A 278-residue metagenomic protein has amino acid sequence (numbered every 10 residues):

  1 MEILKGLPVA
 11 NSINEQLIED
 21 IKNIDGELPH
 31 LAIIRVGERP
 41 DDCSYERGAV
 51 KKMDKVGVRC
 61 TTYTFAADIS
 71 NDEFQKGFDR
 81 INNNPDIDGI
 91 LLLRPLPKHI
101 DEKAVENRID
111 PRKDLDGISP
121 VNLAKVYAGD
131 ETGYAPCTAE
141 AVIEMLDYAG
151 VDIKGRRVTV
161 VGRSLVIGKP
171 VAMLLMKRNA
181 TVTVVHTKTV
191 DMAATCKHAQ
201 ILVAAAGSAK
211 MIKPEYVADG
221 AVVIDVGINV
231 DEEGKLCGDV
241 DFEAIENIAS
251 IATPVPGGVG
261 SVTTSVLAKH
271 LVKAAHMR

Functional and structural regions predicted by a protein language model:
M1-E27: Positively charged, low-complexity intrinsically disordered leader regions
L28-E38: Short beta-strand segments enriched in small/hydrophobic residues
V36-V50, G133-V222, D231, K235-E246: Glycine-rich phosphate/diphosphate-binding loop of Rossmann-like nucleotide-binding domains
M53-A67, V182-V184: Short beta-strand elements in bilobed, periplasmic/extracellular small-molecule ligand-binding domains
E73-P85: Short, well-structured alpha-helical segments in soluble
L91-I153: Anion-binding alpha/beta catalytic cores of soluble intermediary-metabolism enzymes, centered on
L93, A205-A206, V226: Short, well-ordered coil/turn residues at beta-beta hairpins and beta-strand->alpha-helix junctions within
K103-L123, G227-R278: Rossmann-fold NAD(P)-binding glycine/threonine-rich loop
